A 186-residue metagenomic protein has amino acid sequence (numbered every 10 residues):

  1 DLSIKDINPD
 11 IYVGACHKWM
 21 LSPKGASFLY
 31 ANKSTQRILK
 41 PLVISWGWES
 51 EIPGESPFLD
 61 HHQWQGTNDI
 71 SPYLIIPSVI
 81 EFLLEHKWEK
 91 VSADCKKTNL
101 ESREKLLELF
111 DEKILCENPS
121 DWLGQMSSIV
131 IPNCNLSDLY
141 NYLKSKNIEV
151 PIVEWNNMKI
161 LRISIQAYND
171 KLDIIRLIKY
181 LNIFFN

Functional and structural regions predicted by a protein language model:
D1-I7: Glycine-rich, charge-decorated loop segments at or immediately adjacent to ligand/cofactor-binding or catalytic sites
I7-E51: Active-site PLP attachment segment
K18, Q65, Q166: Glycine- and other small-residue-rich loops at beta-strand/loop junctions that grip anionic moieties
P57-E104: Structural signature of PLP-dependent enzymes
L59, W122-M126, M158-R162: Short, solvent-exposed beta-strand edge segments and adjacent coil->beta transition regions
K96-L100, L107-K146: Conserved PLP-binding catalytic core of the aspartate aminotransferase-like
N135, N141-N186: PLP-dependent enzyme catalytic core of the Aspartate aminotransferase-like
